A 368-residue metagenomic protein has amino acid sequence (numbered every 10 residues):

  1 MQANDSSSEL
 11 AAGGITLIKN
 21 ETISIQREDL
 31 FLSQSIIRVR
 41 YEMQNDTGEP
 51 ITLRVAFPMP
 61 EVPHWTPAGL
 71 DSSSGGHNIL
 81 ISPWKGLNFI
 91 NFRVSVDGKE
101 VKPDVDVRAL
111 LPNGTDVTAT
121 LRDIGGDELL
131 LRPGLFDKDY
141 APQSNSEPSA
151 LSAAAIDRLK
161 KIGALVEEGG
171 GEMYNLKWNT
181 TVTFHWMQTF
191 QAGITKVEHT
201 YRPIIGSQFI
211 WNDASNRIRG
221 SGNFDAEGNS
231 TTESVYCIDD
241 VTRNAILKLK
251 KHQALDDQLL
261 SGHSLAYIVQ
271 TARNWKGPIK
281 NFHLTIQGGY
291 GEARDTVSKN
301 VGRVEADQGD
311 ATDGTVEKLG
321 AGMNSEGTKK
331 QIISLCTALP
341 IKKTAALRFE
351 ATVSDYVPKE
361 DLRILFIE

Functional and structural regions predicted by a protein language model:
M1-E368: Lumenal/extracellular ectodomains and adaptor appendage modules of the eukaryotic vesicle/secretory system
